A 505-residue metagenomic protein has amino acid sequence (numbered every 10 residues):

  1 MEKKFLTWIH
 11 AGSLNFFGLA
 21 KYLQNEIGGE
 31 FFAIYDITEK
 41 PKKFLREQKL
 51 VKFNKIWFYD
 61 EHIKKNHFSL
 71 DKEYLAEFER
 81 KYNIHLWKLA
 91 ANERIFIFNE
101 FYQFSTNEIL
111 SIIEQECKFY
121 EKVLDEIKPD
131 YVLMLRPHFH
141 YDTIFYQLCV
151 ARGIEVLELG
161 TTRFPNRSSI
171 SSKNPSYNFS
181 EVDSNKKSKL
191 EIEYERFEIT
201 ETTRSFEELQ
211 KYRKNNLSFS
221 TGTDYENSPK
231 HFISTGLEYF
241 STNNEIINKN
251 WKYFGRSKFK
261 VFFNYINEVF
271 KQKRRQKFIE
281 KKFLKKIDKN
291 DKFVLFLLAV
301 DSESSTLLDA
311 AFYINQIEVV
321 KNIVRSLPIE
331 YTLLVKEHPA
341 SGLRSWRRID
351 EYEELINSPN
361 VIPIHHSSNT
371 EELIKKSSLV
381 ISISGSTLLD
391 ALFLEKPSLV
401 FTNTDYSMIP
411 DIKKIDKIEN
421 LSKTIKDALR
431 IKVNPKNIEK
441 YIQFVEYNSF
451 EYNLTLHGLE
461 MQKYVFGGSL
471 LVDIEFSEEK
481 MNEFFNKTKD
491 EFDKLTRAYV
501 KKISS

Functional and structural regions predicted by a protein language model:
M1-S13, Y35-I37, S105, L133 (+1 more regions): Nucleotide-activated donor-dependent transferases that construct or modify glycoconjugates
I9-I27, Y146, F312-L327: Histidine-anchored nucleotide/phosphate-binding helix
Y22-Y120, T161-K273, D493-K494, A498-S504: Conserved N-terminal ligand/cofactor-binding loop architecture of enzyme catalytic domains
K118-E181: Conserved nucleotide-sugar donor-interacting segment of glycosyltransferase catalytic cores, predominantly GT-B
L135, G160, H366-K413: A donor-sugar binding/catalytic signature common to diverse glycosyltransferases and related nucleotide-sugar
E191-K249, I279-F283, I418-S505: C-terminal amphipathic helix plus adjacent low-complexity, charged tail appended to glycosyltransferase catalytic
D288-I317, N322-V324, E337-S341: Active-site donor-nucleotide binding/catalytic segment of nucleotide-sugar enzymes
K321-I364: Catalytic donor nucleotide-activated moiety binding site of glycosyltransferases and closely related
